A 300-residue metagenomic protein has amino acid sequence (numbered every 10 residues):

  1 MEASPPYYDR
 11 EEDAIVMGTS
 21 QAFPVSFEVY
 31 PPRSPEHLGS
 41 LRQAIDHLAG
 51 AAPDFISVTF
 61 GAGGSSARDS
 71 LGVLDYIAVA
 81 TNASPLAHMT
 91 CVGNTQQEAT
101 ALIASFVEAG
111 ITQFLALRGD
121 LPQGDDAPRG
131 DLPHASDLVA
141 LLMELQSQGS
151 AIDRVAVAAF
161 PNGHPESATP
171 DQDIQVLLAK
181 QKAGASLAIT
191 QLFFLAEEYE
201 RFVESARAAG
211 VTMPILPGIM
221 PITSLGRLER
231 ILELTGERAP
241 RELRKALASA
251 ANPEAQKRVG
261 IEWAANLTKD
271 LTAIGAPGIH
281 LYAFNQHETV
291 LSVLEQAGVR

Functional and structural regions predicted by a protein language model:
E2-V58: Conserved N-terminal beta1-alpha1 strand-loop-helix module at the mouth
Y8-D13, E36, G130-S150, A156-F160 (+3 more regions): Active-site pocket-lining/capping segments in soluble small-molecule metabolic enzymes
P24-S40, P85-Q97, R154-Q172, A248-E262: Active-site mouth loops of central-metabolism enzymes
E28, I56, F106, K180 (+3 more regions): Conserved, mostly hydrophobic/aromatic
V29-P32, T59-G63, H88-N94, G119-D120 (+5 more regions): Active-site beta-loop-alpha junctions enriched in small/polar residues
P35-L48, S70, Q96-I103, A168-A179 (+1 more regions): Short, acidic/polar
E36-L38, G64-Y76, T95-L102, D120-L145 (+4 more regions): Active-site-adjacent beta->alpha loops and helix N-cap segments on the catalytic face of soluble alpha/beta enzymes
S57, L115-A116, I189, H280: Conserved beta-strand positions in the central sheet of alpha/beta enzyme cores
